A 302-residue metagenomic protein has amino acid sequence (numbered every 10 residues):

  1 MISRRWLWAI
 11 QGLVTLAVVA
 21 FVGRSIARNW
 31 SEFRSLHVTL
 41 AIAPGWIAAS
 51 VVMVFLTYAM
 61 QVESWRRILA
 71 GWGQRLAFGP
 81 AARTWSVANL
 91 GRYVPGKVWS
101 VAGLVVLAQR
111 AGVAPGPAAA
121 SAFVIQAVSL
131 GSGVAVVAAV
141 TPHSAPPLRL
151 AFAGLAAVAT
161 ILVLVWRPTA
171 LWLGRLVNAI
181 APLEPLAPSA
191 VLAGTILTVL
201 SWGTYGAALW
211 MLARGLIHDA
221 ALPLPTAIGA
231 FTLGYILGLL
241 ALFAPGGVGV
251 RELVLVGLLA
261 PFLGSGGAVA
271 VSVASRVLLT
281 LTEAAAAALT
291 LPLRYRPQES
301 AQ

Functional and structural regions predicted by a protein language model:
M1-S86, G133-A135, A139-A241, S265-Q302: Predominantly cytoplasmic-facing regulatory/coupling regions of multi-pass membrane proteins
F78-R83, S100-A102, Q109-I125, G264-A274: Membrane-interface alpha-helices at helix entry/exit sites of multi-pass transporters
V87-V94, T232-E252: Transmembrane alpha-helix interface/packing and boundary motifs in multi-pass membrane proteins, characterized by
N89-V98, Q126-V134: Mid-bilayer segments of alpha-helical transmembrane spans in multi-pass integral membrane proteins that mediate
V98-A111, F243-A260: Re-entrant/interfacial helical elements at transmembrane boundaries that shape and gate the permeation pathway
R110-P142, F152: Hydrophobic alpha-helical segments and helix pairs
